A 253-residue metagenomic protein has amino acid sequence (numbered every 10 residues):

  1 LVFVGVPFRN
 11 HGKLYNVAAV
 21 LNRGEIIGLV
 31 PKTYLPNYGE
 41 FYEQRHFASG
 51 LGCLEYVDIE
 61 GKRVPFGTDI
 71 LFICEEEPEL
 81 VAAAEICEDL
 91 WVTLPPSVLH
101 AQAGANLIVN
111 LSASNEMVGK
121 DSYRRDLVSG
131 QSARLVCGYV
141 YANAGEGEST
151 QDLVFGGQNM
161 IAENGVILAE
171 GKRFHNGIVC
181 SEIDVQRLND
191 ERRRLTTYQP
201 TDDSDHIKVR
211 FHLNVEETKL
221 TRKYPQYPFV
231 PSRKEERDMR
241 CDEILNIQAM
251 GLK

Functional and structural regions predicted by a protein language model:
L1-K253: Enzyme catalytic cores with a strong preference for nitrogen-chemistry domains
